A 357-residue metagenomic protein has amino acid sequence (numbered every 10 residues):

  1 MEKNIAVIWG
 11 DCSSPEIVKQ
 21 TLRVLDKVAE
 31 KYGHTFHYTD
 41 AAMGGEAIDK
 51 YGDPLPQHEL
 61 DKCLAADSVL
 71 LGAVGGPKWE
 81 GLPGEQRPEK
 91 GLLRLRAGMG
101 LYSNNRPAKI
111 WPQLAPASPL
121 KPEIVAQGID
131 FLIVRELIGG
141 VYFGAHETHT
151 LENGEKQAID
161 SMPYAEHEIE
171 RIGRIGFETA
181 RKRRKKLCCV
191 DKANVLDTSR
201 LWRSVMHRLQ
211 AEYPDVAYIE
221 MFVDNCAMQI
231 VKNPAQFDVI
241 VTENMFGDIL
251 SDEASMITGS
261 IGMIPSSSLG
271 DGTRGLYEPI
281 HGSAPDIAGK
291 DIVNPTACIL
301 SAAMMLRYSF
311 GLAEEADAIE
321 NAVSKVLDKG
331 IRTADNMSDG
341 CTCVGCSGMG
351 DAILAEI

Functional and structural regions predicted by a protein language model:
M1-I5: Extreme N-terminal starter segment of soluble prokaryotic enzymes
A6-R23, V28-A29, N153-D224, Q236: Glycine-rich phosphate/diphosphate-binding loop of Rossmann-like nucleotide-binding domains
D11-S14, D67, V134, G176 (+4 more regions): Buried hydrophobic positions in well-ordered alpha/beta secondary-structure cores of metabolic enzymes
D26, E30-H34, A65-S68, A97-N104 (+10 more regions): Generic secondary-structure signature for well-ordered alpha-helical cores
G33-Q57, M228-I230: N-terminal beta-loop-helix "entrance" segment that forms/cooperates in small-molecule cofactor or anionic ligand
G45-I48, V231-I331: Glycine-rich phosphate/nucleotide-binding loop
D49-I159, M245-G247: N-terminal glycine-rich phosphate/adenylate-binding segment common to multiple enzyme folds
I138-G139, F143-R183, L187-C188, A193-V195 (+2 more regions): Glycine-rich phosphate/pyrophosphate-binding loop and the adjoining helix
